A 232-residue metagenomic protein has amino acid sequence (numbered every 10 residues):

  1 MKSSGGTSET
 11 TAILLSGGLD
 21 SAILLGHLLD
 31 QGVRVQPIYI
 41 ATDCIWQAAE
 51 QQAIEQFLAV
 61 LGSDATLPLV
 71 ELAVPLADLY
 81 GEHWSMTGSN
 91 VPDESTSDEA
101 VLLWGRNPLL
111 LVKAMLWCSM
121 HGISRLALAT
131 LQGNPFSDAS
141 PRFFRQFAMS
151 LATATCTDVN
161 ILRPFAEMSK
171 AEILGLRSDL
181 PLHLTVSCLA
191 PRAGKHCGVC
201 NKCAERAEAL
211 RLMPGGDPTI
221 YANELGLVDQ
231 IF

Functional and structural regions predicted by a protein language model:
M1-L180: ATP-dependent adenylation/nucleotidyltransferase module used to activate substrates
G62-D64, P75, C200, D217 (+1 more regions): Serine/threonine-rich low-complexity intrinsically disordered regions
D93-S95, L180-V186, E205-L212: A polyampholytic, Gly/Pro-enriched intrinsically disordered region
P108, V112, V186-E208: Local cysteine-cluster metal-coordination motifs and their immediate loop/turn environment, predominantly Fe-S cluster
L126, A190-K195, G215-N223: Charge-dense, low-complexity polyampholytic segments
L174-R177, L182-R192: Short, intrinsically disordered, charge-biased short linear motifs at domain edges
A204-L210, G215-F232: Short Fe-S-cluster ligation motifs
